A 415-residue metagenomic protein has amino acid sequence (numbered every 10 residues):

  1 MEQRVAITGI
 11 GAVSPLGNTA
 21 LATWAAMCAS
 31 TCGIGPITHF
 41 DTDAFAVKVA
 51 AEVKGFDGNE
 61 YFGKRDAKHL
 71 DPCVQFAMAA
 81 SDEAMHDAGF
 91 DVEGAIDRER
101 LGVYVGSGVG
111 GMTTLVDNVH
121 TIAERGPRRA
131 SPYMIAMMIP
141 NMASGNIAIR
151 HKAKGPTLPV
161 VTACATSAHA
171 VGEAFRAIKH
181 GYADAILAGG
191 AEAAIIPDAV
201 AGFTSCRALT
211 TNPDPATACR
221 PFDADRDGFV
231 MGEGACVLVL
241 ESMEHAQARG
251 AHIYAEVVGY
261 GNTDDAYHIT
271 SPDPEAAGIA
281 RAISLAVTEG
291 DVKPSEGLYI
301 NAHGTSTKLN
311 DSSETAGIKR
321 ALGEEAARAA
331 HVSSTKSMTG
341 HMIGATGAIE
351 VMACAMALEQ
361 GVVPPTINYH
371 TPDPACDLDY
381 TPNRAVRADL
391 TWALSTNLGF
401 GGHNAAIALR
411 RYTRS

Functional and structural regions predicted by a protein language model:
M1-D66, E244-E256, M352-T366, R410-S415: ACP-dependent fatty acid/polyketide chain-elongation machinery
R4-T8, C32-G35, D214-G290, L298-Y299 (+1 more regions): Condensing-enzyme catalytic core mediating Claisen C-C bond formation in acyl metabolism
I7, A20-T23, C28-A163, A191-V200 (+1 more regions): Conserved beta-ketoacyl condensing-enzyme motif
L21-A26, M112-P127, A177-H180, V200-P213 (+4 more regions): A glycine- and small-aliphatic-rich helix-loop capping segment at beta-alpha/alpha-beta transitions that lines
A77-F90, P140-S144, A148-E192, V230-A251 (+2 more regions): Active-site-proximal alpha-helical scaffold in enzymes
A84-D97, A246-I253, I283-Y299, A321-A326: Phosphate/pyrophosphate-binding loops at sites that engage ATP/ADP/AMP, CoA/4′-phosphopantetheine, polyphosphate
E124-S131, H169-G172, R176, E192-A248 (+4 more regions): Glycine-/small-residue-rich "gating" segment that lines the acyl/pantetheine channel and substrate pocket
Y182-D227, Y260-P274, G304-D311, R328-D379: Acyl-CoA/ACP chain-elongation machinery
